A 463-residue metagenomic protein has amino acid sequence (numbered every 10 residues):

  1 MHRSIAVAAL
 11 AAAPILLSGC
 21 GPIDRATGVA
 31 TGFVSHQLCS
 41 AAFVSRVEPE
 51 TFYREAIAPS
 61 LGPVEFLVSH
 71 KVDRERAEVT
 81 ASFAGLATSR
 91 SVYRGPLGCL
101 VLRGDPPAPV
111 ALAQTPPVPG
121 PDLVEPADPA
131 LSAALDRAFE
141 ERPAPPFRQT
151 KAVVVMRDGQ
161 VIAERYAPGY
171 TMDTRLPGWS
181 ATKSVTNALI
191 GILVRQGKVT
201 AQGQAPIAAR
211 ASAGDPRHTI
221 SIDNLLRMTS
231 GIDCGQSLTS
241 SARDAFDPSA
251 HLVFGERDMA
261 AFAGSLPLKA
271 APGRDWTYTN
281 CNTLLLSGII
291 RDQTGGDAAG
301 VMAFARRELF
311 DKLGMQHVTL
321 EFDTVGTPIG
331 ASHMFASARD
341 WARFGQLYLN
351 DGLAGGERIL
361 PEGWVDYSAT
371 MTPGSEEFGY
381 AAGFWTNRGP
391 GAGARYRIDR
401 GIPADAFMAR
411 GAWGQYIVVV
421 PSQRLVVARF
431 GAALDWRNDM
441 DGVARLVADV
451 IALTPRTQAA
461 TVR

Functional and structural regions predicted by a protein language model:
L17-G19: C-terminal motif of bacterial Sec signal peptides marking the signal peptidase cleavage site
P22-A26, F52, A406-R463: Structured C-terminal helix/loop/strand segments within mature extracytoplasmic catalytic/sensor domains
T80-A81, D136-Y170, I417-V418, R424-A428: A short, well-structured edge-of-sheet supersecondary motif
G159, L176-A205, L225, L286-I290 (+1 more regions): Active-site SXXK
I162-R175, S237-S240, F246-T327: Catalytic-site signature segments of enzymes, centered on catalytic residues
N187, M228, C281-R291, G330-L353 (+1 more regions): Active-site-proximal alpha-helical segments within enzyme catalytic domains
R195-D233, S237, S265-L268, G295-S332 (+2 more regions): Active-site helix/loop module of the DD-peptidase/beta-lactamase fold, centered on the serine-lysine SxxK catalytic
M315-F322, T370-V426: Active-site Gly/Thr loop motif
